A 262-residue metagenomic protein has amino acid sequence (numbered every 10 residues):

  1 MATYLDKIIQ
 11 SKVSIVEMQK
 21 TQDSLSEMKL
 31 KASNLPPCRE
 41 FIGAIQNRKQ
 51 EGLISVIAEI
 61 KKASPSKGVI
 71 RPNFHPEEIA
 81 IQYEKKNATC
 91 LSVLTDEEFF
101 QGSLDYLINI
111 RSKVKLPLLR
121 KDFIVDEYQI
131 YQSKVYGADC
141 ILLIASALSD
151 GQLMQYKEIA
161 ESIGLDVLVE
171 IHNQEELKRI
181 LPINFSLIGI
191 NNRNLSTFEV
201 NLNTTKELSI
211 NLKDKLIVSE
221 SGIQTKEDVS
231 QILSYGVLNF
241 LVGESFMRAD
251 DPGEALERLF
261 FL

Functional and structural regions predicted by a protein language model:
T3-R71: An N-cap/entry alpha-helix motif that binds or orients negatively charged groups
D6, T89, D139, S186 (+1 more regions): Receiver (REC) domain switch/active-site residues of two-component response regulators
S11, E59-A63, D96, F123 (+5 more regions): Active-site beta-loop-alpha junctions enriched in small/polar residues
S55, I60, K67-L168, Q174-I180 (+1 more regions): N-terminal active-site wall of soluble small-molecule enzyme domains
V125-G137, N173-I183, I223-V242, E254: Catalytic cores of alpha/beta
Q132-Q152, I190-F198, V237-L256: Glycine-rich phosphate-binding active-site loops on the catalytic face of alpha/beta enzymes
L187-D228, L233-V242: Catalytic-face loop-and-helix region of soluble metabolic enzyme cores
E207-N211, L233, R248-L262: C-terminal helical cap(s) of enzyme catalytic domains, especially alpha/beta-barrels
